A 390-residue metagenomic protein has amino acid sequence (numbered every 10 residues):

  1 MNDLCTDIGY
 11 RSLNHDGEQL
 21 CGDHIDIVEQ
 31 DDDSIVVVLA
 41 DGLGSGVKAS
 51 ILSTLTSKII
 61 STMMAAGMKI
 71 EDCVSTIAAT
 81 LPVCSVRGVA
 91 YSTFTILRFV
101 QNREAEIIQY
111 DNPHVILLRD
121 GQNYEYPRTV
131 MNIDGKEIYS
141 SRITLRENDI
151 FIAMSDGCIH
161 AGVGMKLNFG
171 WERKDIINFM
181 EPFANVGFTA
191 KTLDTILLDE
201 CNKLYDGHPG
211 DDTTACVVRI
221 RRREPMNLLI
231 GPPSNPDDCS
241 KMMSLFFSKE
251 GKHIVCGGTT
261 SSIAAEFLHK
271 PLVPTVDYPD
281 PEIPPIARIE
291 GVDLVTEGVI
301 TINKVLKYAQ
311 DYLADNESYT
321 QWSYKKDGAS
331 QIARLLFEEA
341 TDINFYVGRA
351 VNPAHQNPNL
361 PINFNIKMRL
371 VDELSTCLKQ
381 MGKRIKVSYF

Functional and structural regions predicted by a protein language model:
M1-Q19: Regulatory cytosolic signal-relay segments
E18-D31, E125-G164: Acidic loop->beta-strand submotif enriched in PP2C/PPM serine/threonine phosphatases
C21, L52-G121, I138-Y139, A190-V218: Catalytic core of PPM/PP2C metal-dependent serine/threonine phosphatase domains
H24-T80, I152, G164-I176: Primarily the active-site beta-strand->alpha-helix module of PP2C/PPM metal-dependent phosphatases, and frequently
D33-S45, Q109, T144-L167, V218 (+2 more regions): Conserved beta-strand-loop-short alpha-helix elements that form and flank the Mn2+/Mg2+-coordinating active site
R103-E104, S248-H253: Short active-site oxyanion
H160-S244, S248-E250, K270-F390: C-terminal catalytic subdomain
T260-K270: Short active-site loop/helix that positions an aromatic residue
